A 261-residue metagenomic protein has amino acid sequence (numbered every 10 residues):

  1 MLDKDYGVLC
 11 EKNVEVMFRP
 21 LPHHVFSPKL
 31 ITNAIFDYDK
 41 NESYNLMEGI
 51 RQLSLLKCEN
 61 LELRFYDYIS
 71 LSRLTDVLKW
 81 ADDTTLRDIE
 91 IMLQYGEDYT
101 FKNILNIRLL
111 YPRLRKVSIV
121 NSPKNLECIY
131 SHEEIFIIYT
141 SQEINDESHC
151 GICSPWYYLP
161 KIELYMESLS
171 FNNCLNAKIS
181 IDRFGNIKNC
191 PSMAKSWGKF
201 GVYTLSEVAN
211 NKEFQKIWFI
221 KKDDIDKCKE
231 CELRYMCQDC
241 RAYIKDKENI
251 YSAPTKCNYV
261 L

Functional and structural regions predicted by a protein language model:
M1-D39, Y44-L56, E230: Long, charge-rich, low-complexity alpha-helical segments
P28-E42, L53-S70, L86-D98, L114-K124: Core AdoMet radical
I31, M47, D67-I69, W80-L86 (+2 more regions): Inter-domain helical "communication" segments and dimerization helices that couple sensory or membrane-embedded modules
G49-L56, T75-L86, N106-P112: Acidic (Asp/Glu)-rich catalytic clusters
I69-T75, Y99-I104: Active-site-adjacent beta->alpha loops and helix N-cap segments on the catalytic face of soluble alpha/beta enzymes
R113-C190, M236: A C-terminal junction/extension of Radical SAM enzymes
T140-L159, S192-E232, C237: C-terminal accessory region of radical SAM enzymes
K222-L261: Cysteine-cluster motifs in flexible loop/terminal segments that predominantly coordinate metals
